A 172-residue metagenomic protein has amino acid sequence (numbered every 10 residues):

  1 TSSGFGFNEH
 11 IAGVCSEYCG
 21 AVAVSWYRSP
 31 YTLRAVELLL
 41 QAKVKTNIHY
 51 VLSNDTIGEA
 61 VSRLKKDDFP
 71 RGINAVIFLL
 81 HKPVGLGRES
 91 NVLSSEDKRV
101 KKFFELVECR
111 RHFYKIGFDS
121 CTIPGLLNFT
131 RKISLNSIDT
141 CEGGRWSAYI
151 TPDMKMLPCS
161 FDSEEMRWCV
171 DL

Functional and structural regions predicted by a protein language model:
T1, F5-Y18: Conserved Radical SAM active-site core
E17-L157, F161-V170: Radical SAM enzyme [4Fe-4S]-AdoMet core and its adjacent flexible, acidic and glycine-rich loops/tails across
